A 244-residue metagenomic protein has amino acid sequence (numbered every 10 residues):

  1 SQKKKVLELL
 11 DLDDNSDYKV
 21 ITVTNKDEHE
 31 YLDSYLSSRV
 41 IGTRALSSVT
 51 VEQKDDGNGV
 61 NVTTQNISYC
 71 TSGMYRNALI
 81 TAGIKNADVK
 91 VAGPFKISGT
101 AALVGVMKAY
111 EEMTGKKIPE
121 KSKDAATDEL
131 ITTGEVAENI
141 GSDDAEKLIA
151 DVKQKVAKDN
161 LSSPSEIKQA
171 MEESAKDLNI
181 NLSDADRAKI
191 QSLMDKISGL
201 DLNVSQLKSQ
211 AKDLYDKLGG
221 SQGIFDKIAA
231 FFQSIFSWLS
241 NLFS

Functional and structural regions predicted by a protein language model:
S1-D88, E112: N-terminal, leucine/charged-rich tether regions that mediate assembly and partner docking in large macromolecular
V6, A126, I190-L193: A structural signal for short hydrophobic/aromatic patches embedded in well-ordered alpha helices
L10-D14, G83, L130, G134 (+9 more regions): Generic secondary-structure transition motif, activating predominantly at the C-termini of alpha-helices
I80, K85-I180: Soluble oligomerization/assembly scaffold segments of membrane-associated complexes
P164, K168, L178-S244: Extracytoplasmic/luminal low-complexity segments enriched in Pro/Gly and acidic/polar residues that act as flexible
